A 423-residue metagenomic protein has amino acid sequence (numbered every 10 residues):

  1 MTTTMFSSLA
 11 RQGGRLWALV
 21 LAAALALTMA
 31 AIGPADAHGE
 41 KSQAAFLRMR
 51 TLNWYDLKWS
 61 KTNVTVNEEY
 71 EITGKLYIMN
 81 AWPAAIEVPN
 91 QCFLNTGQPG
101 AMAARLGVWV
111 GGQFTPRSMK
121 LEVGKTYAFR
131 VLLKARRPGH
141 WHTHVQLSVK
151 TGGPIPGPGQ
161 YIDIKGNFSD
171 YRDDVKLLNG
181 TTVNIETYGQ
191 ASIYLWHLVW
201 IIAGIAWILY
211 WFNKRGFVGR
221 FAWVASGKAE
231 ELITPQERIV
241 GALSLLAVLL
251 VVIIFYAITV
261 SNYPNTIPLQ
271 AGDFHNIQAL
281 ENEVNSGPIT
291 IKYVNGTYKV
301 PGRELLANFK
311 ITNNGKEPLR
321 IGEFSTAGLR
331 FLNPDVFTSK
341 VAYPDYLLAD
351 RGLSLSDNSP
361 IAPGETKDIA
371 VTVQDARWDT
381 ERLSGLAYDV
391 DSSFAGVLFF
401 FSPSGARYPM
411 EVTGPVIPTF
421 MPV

Functional and structural regions predicted by a protein language model:
L19-T28: Bacterial N-terminal signal peptides
S42-E71, V284-Y293: N-terminal edge beta-strand
N53-W54, P99-P116, T338-L355: Short beta-strand and strand-turn-strand segments in soluble, beta-rich domains
V64-G157: Membrane-proximal low-complexity regions enriched in glycine and acidic/polar residues
Y161-W196: Short, aromatic-rich amphipathic segments at membrane interfaces that lie adjacent to a transmembrane helix or signal
I202-S244: Juxtamembrane interface at the cytosolic side of transmembrane helices
I233-Y263: Internal/C-terminal transmembrane anchor helices
S261-V423: C-terminal soluble domains/tails of integral membrane proteins
